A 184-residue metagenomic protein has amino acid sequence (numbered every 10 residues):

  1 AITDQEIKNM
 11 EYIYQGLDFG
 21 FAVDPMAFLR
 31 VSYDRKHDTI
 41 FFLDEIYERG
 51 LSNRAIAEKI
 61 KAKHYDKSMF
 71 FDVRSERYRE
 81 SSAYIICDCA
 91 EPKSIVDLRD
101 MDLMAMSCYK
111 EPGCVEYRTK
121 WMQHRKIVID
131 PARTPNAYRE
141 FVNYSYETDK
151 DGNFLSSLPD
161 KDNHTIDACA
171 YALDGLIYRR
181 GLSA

Functional and structural regions predicted by a protein language model:
A1-G20: ATPase catalytic-site recognition across NTP-hydrolyzing enzymes
F19, S32-D34: Short, low-complexity Ser/Thr-rich regulatory SLiMs
F21-P25, H37: Coil-to-beta-strand transition motifs
L29, K36-D160, G175-R180: Mg2+-dependent endonuclease catalytic cores in nucleic-acid-processing enzymes, primarily RNase H-like
H164: Histidine-centered active-site/metal-ligand motif
A172: Hydrophobic "lid"/C-terminal helical patch of Rossmann-like NAD(P)-dependent dehydrogenase/epimerase domains
A184: Phosphate-handling catalytic cores of nucleic-acid transaction enzymes
